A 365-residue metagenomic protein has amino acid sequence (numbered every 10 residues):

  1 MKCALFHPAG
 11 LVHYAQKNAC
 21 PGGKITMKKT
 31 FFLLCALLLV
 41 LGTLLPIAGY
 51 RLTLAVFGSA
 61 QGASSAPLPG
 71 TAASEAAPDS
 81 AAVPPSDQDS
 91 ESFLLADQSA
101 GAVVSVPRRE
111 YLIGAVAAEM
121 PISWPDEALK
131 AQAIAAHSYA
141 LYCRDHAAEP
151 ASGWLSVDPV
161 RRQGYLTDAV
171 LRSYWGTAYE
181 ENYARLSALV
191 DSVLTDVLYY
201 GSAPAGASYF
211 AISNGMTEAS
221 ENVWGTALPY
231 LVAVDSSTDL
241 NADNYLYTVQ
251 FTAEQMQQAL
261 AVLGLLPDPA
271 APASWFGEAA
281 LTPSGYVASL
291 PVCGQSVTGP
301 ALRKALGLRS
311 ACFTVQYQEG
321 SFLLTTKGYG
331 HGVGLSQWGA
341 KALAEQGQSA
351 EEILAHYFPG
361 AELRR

Functional and structural regions predicted by a protein language model:
C3-R365: Conserved, single-site charged/polar hotspot
